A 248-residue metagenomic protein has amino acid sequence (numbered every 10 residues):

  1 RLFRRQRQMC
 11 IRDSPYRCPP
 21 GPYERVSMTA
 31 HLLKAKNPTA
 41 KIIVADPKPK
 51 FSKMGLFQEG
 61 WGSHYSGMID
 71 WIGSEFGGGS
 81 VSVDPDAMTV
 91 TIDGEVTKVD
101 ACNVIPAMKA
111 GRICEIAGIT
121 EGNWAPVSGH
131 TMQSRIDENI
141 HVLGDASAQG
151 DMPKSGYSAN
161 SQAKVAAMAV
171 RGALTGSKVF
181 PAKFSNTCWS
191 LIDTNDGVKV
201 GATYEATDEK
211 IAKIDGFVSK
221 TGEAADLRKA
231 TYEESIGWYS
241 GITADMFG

Functional and structural regions predicted by a protein language model:
R1-I11: Single conserved hydrophobic/aromatic residue that forms the stacking wall/gate of nucleotide- or nucleobase-binding
Q8, K41-I43, H141: A structural signal for isolated positions on well-ordered beta-strands in alpha/beta enzyme cores
R12-D13, P47-P49, D145: Cofactor-binding loop segments of dinucleotide-utilizing enzymes, especially the Rossmann-like FAD- and NAD(P)+-binding
P22-A35: Histidine-anchored nucleotide/phosphate-binding helix
K34-N123: A Rossmann-like FAD-binding core segment of flavoenzymes
Q133-M152: Short FAD-binding loop at a beta-strand-to-alpha-helix junction that anchors the flavin cofactor in diverse
A146-N186, S190-I192, G201: A conserved FAD-binding loop/helix module that cradles the flavin
G201-G248: C-terminal auxiliary extensions adjacent to catalytic cores
